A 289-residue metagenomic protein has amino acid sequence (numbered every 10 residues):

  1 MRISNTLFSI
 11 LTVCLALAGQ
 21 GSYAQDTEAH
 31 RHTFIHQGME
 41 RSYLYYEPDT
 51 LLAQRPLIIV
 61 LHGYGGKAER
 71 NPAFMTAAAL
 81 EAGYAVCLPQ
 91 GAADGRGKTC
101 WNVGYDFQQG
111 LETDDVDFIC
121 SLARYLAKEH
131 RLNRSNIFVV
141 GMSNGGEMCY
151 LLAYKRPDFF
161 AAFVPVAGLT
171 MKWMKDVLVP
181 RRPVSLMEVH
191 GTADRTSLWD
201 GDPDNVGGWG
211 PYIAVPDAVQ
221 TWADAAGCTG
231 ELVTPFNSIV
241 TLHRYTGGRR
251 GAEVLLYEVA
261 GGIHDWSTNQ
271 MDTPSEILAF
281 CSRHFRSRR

Functional and structural regions predicted by a protein language model:
M1-D26: Bacterial Sec-dependent N-terminal signal peptides
Q20-L57, R70, A78-E81, L111-D117 (+7 more regions): A domain-start/cap signature at the N-terminus of enzymes
L51-G97, F160, T170-W173, T196-L198 (+1 more regions): Short substrate-entry loop that stabilizes the transition state in hydrolases
Q90-D114: Cap/lid segment of the alpha/beta-hydrolase catalytic domain
Y105, T192-R249, L255-I263: Mature extracellular catalytic domain of secreted serine hydrolases with alpha/beta-hydrolase catalytic cores
D117-S135: Conserved acidic catalytic loop of the alpha/beta-hydrolase fold
R181-L186, R250-V254: Short, proline-enriched alpha-helix->beta-strand connector loops that line the catalytic pocket of alpha/beta-hydrolase
E188-H190: Short beta-strand/loop motif that positions the catalytic acidic residue of the alpha/beta-hydrolase fold
